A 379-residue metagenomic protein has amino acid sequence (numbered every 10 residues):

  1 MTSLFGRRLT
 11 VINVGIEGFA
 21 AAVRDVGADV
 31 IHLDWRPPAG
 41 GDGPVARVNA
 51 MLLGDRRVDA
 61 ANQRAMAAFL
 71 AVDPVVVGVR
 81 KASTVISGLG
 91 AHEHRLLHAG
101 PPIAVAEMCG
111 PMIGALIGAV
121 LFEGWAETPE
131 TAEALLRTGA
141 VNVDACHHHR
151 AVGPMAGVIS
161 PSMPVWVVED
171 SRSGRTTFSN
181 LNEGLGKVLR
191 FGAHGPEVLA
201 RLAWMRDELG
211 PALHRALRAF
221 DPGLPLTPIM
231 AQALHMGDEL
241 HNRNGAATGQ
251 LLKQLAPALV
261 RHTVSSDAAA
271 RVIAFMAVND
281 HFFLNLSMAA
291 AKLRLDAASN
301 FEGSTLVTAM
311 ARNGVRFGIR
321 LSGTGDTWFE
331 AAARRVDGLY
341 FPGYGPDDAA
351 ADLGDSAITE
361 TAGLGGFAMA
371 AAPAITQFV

Functional and structural regions predicted by a protein language model:
T2-V379: Anaerobic metallocofactor- and corrinoid-dependent redox/one-carbon enzyme cores, especially those from methanogenesis
